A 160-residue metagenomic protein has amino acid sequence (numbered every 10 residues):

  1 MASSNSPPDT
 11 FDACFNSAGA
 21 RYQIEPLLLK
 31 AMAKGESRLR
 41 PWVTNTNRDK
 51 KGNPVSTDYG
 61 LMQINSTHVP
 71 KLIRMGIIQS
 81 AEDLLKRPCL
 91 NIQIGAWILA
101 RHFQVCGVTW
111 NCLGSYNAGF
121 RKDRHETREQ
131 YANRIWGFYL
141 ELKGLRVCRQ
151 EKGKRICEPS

Functional and structural regions predicted by a protein language model:
A2-S160: Catalytic glycan-binding domains that act on GlcNAc-containing polysaccharides
